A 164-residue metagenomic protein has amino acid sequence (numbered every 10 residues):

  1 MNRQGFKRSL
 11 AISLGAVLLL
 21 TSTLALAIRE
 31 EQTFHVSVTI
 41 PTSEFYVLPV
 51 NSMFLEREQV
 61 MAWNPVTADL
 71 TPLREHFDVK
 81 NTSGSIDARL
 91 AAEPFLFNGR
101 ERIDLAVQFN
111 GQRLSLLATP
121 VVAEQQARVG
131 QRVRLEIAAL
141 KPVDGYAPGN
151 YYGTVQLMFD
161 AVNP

Functional and structural regions predicted by a protein language model:
M1, A16, D160-P164: Secondary-structure boundary elements
N2-S13: Bacterial N-terminal signal peptides that target proteins for export
L20-L24: N-terminal signal peptide c-region/cleavage motif recognized by signal peptidases
L26-N98, V129-P164: N-terminal small/polar-rich segments of proteins
V79, V107, E124-Q126: Short, exposed beta-strand/loop patches in secreted or surface proteins that constitute
G99-N110: Short, surface-exposed beta-strand/strand-loop-strand elements in extracellular ectodomains
Q112-L114: Mature, soluble, non-transmembrane domains
L116-V129: An anionic, turn-rich surface loop/hairpin at beta-sheet edges that serves as a generic interaction/coordination patch
